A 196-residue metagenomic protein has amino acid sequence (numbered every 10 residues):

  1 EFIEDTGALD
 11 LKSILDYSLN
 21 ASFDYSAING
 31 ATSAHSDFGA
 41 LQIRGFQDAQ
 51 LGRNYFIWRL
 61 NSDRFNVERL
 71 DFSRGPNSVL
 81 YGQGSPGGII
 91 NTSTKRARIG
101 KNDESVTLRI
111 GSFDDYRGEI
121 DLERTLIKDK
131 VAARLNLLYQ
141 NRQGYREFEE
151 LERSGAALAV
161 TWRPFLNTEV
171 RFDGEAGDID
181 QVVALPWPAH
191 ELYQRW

Functional and structural regions predicted by a protein language model:
E1-K101: Acidic, small-polar-rich N-terminal luminal/periplasmic segments of exported/outer-membrane proteins
K12-I14, Q42, R134-N136, A157-A159 (+1 more regions): Outer-envelope exported proteins of Gram-negative bacteria
H35-G39, R146-E147, V183-A184: Short secondary-structure transition/capping segments
F46-Q47, P76, S105, A156-A157 (+1 more regions): Short, intrinsically disordered/low-complexity patches at protein termini and at juxtamembrane boundaries
A49, F56, S62, N102 (+5 more regions): Short leucine-rich amphipathic alpha-helices used at interfaces
N66-E68, V79-A157, W162-T168: Outer-membrane beta-barrel translocator/receptor signature
V170-W196: Flexible loop and strand-edge segments within Gram-negative outer membrane beta-barrel domains
